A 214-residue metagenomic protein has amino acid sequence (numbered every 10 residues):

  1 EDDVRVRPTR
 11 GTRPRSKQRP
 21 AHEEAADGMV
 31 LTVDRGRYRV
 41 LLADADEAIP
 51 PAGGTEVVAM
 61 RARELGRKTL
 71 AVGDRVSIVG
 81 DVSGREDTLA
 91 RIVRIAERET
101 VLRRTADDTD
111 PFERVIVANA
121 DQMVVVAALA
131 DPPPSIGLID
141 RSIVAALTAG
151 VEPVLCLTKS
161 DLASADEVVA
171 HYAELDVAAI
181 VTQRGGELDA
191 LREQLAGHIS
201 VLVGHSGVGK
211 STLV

Functional and structural regions predicted by a protein language model:
E1-P133: N-terminal accessory targeting/assembly segments
E24, T32-D34, E86, A118-D121 (+4 more regions): Short flexible coil/turn linkers enriched for glycine and charged/polar residues that connect secondary-structure
D110, I136, G185-D189: Structural motif corresponding to alpha-helix initiation and N-cap regions
F112-R114, V144, A170, A190-L191: Short, flexible, glycine/charge-rich loop motifs used to bind or transfer phosphoryl groups or to couple energy/partner
N119-A127, T148-S160, D176-T182: Conserved beta-strand/loop subsegment of P-loop NTPase cores
G137-L147: Histidine-anchored nucleotide/phosphate-binding helix
K159-S211: Canonical P-loop GTPase G-domain recognition
